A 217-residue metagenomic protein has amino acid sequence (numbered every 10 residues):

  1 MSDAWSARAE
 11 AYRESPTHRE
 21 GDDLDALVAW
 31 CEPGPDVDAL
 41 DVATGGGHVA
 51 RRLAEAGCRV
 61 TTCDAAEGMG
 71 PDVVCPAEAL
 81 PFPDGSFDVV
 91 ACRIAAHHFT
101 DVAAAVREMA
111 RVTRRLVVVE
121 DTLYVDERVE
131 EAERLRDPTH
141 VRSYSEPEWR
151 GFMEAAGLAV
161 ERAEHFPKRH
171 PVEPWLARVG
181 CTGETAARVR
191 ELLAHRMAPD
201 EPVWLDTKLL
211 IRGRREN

Functional and structural regions predicted by a protein language model:
M1-G34, H48-R52, P167, P174-L176: Conserved class I S-adenosyl-L-methionine
L40-A79: Class I SAM-dependent methyltransferase SAM/SAH-binding core
G46, E161-N217: Conserved Class I S-adenosyl-L-methionine
A91: A conserved beta-strand element that flanks and buttresses the S-adenosyl-L-methionine
H97-H98: A short His-aromatic
A103-V117: A short glycine-rich, Lys/Arg-flanked "PGG" loop and its adjoining helix->strand segment in the class I
L116-V141: Conserved class I S-adenosyl-L-methionine
R142-G157: Short alpha-helix
